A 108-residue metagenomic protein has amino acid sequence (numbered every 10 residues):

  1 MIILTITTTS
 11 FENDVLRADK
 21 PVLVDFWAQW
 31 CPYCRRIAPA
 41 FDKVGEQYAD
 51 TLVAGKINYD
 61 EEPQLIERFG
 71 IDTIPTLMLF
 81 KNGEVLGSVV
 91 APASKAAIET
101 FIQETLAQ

Functional and structural regions predicted by a protein language model:
I2, W27, V53-G55: Conserved Rossmann-like nucleotide-binding pocket used by diverse enzymes that bind dinucleotide cofactors
I3-V22: A short beta-strand-turn-helix
D19-K20, W27-W30, T73: Short pre-active-site segment immediately N-terminal to redox-active cysteine/selenocysteine motifs in thiol-based
D19-P21, R36-I57: Conserved helix-turn-beta segment immediately C-terminal to the redox Cys motif in thioredoxin-like folds
F26-A40: Conserved redox-active cysteine motifs that mediate thiol-disulfide chemistry, especially di-cysteine Cys-X(1-2)-Cys
I57-L65: Structural microenvironment flanking redox-active thiols in thiol-disulfide oxidoreductases
T73, L79-Q108: Non-catalytic, surface beta->alpha helical segment in thiol-disulfide oxidoreductase systems
